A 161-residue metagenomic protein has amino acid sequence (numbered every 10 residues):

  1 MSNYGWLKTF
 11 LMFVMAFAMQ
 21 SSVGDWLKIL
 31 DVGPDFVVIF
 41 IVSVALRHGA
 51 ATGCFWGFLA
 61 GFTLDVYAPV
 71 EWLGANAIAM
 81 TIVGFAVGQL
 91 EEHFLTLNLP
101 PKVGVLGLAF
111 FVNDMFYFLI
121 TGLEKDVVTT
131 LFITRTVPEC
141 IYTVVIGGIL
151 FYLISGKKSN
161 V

Functional and structural regions predicted by a protein language model:
M1-V161: Terminal, non-globular segments
